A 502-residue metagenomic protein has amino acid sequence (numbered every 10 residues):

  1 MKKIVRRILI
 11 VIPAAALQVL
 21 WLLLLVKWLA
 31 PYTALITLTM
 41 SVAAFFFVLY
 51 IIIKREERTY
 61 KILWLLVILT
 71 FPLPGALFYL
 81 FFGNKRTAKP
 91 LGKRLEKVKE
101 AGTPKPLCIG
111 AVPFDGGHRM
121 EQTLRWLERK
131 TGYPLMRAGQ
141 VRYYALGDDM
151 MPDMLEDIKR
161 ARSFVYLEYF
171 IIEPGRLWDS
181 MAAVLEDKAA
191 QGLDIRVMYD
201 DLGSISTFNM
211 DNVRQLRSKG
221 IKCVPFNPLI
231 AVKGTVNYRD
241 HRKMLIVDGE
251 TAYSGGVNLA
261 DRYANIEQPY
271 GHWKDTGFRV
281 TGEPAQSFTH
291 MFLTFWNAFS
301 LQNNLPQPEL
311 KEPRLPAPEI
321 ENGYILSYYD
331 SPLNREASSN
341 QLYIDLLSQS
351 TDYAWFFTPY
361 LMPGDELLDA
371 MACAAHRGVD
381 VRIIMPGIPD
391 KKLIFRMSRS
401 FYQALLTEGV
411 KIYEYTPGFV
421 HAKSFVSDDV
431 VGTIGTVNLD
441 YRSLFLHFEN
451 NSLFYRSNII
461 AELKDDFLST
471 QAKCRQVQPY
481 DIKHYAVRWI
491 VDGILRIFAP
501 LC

Functional and structural regions predicted by a protein language model:
M1-N340, D345, Q349, P389 (+5 more regions): N-terminal localization/anchoring segments of enzymes in phospholipid and broader phosphate metabolism
T294, A370-A374, S400: Short, solvent-exposed amphipathic alpha-helical segments in soluble enzyme and RNA/protein-processing domains
T351, F356-L361: NAD(P)-dependent dehydrogenases' Rossmann-like dinucleotide-binding region
F357-T358, M385, Y415, I434-G435: Thr-Gly-centered strand-to-loop micro-motif
Y360-R382, P386, K391: Helical hairpin unit composed of two closely spaced alpha helices linked by a short loop
E366-L368, F395-M397, V426-S427: Histidine/acidic-residue-rich catalytic or RNA/ligand-binding cores of hydrolases and nuclease-related proteins
K423: Catalytic-core elements of nucleic-acid end-processing and repair enzymes
